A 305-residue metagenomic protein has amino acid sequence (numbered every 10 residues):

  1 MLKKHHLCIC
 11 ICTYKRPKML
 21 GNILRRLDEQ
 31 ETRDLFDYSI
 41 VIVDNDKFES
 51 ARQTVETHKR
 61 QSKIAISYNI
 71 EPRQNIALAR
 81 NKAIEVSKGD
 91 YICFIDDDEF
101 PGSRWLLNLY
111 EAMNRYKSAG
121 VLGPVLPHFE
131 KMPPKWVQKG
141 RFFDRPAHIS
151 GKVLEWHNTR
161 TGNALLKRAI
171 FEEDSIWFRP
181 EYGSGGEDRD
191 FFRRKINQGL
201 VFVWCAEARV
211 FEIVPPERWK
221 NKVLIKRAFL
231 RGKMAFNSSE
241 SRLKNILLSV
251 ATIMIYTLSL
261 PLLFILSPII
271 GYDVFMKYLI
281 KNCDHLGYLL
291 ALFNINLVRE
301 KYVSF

Functional and structural regions predicted by a protein language model:
M1-E29, L35: N-proximal low-complexity "stem/linker" segments adjacent to membrane-targeting elements
L24-I70: Acidic donor-binding segment of Leloir-type glycosyltransferases
E71-S87: Glycine-rich, basic loop-to-helix element that forms the pyrophosphate-binding segment of sugar-nucleotide handling
I92: Short aromatic/hydrophobic "clamp" motif used to bind/position activated sugar donors
R104-W136: Conserved donor NDP-sugar-binding/catalytic core segment of glycosyltransferases
G123-P124, Q138-H157: Short, flexible, basic/aromatic active-site loop/helix in glycosyltransferases
G183-R193: Acidic donor-binding loop at a coil-to-helix junction in glycosyltransferase catalytic cores that engages
K226-L230, R242-F305: Non-catalytic, C-terminal membrane-associated alpha-helical segments of glycosyltransferases
